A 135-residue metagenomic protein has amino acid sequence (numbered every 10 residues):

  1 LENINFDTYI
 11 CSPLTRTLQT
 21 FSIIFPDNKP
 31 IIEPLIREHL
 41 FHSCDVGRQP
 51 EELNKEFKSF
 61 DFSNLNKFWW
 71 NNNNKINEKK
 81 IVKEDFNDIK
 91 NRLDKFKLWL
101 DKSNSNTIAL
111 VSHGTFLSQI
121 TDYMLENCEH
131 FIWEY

Functional and structural regions predicted by a protein language model:
L1-I4, I89, S103, T115: Structured catalytic/translocation cores of nucleotide/phosphate-coupled proteins
L1-S63: Phosphate-coordination/substrate-recognition cap region in phosphate-metabolizing enzymes
L18, P26, L93-Y135: Active-site-adjacent alpha-helix immediately C-terminal to a catalytic or transition-state-stabilizing loop
D27-I31, I76, L110: A short alpha-helix capping/helix-coil boundary motif
H42, V46-G47, K83, G114 (+1 more regions): Glycine-centered flexibility sites
D45, I81-K95: Soluble or luminal CAZymes and related metallo-dependent hydrolases
P50, N54, K90-L93, K97: Hydrophobic, well-ordered secondary-structure segments
F60-D85: Short glycine/proline- and acidic residue-enriched helix-loop micro-motifs that form flexible lids or anion-recognition
